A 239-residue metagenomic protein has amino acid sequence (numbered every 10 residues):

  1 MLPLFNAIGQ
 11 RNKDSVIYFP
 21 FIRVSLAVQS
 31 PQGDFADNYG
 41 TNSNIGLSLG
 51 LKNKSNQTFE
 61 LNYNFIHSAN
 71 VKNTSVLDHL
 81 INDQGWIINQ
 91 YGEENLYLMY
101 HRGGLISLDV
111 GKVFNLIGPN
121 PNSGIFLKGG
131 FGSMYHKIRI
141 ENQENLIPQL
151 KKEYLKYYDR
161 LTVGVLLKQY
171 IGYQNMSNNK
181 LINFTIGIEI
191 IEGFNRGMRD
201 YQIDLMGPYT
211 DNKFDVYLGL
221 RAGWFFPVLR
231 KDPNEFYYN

Functional and structural regions predicted by a protein language model:
M1-G9: Hydrophobic h-region of N-terminal signal peptides that target proteins for export in Gram-negative bacteria
I8-N62, I66, G223, P227 (+1 more regions): Short glycine/proline- and aromatic-enriched beta-strand/turn motifs that initiate or cap beta-hairpins
Q10-F19, S55-N56, L116-G124, M176-F184 (+1 more regions): Short loop/turn motifs that connect adjacent beta-strands in outer-membrane beta-barrel proteins
Y18, T41-I45, Y100-I106, S123 (+3 more regions): Residues that define the transmembrane beta-barrel architecture of outer-membrane proteins
V24, L47-L51, Y63, I106-K112 (+4 more regions): Residues on the lipid-exposed face of transmembrane beta-strands in outer-membrane beta-barrel proteins
Q29-P31, I66-N70, V113-N115, G132-I138 (+2 more regions): Structural signature of outer-membrane beta-barrel domains
G33-N38, N70-G103, H136-G164, N195-G219: Extracellular/periplasm-exposed beta-strand and loop segments of Gram-negative cell-envelope proteins, dominated by
Q169, N175-N239: Predominantly the C-terminal beta-signal and adjacent terminal strand-loop region of outer-membrane beta-barrel
